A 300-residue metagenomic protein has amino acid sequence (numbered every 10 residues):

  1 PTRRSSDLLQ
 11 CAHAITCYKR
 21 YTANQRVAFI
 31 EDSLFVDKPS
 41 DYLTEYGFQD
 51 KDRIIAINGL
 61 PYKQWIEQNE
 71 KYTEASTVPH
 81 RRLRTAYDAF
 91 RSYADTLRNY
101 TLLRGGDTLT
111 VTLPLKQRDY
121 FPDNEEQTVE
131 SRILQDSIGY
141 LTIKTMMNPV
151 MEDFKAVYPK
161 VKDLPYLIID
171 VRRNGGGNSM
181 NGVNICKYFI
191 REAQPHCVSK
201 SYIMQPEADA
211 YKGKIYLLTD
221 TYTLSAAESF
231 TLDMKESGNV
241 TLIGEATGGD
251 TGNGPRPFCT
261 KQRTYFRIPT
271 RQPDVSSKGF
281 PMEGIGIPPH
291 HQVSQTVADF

Functional and structural regions predicted by a protein language model:
P1-Y166, R173-G175, P195: Flexible, low-complexity junctional segments that flank or bridge functional domains
P39, I57, T142-M146, D170-R173 (+3 more regions): Active-site-proximal beta-strand/loop segments in catalytic clefts of secreted hydrolases
G47-D50, V150-V157, N181-I185, A226-F230 (+2 more regions): Stable alpha-helical elements in mature extracytoplasmic
I138-G139, D163-I168, A210-Y216, G238-N239: Short, surface-exposed connector motifs at secondary-structure boundaries
K160, M204-E207, L232-D233: Mature extracellular/periplasmic domains of secretome proteins
G175-L218, Y222, G252-T260, T270-S276 (+1 more regions): Gly/Ser/Thr-rich loop/hinge elements
K214-E236, T241-G248: Extended C-terminal subregions enriched in glycine
P288-F300: Low-complexity, Gly/Ser/Thr/Pro-rich intrinsically disordered linker/tail segments
